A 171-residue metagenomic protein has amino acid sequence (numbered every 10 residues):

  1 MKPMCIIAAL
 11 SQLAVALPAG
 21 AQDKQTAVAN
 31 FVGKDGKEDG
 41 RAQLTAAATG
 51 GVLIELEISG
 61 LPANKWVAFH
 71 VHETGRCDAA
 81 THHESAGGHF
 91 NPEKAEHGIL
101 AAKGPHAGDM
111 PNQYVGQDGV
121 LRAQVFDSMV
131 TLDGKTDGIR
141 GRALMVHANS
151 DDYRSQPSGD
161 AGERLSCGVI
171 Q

Functional and structural regions predicted by a protein language model:
C5-V15: Bacterial N-terminal signal peptides
L17-Q171: N-terminal leader/targeting pre-sequences
